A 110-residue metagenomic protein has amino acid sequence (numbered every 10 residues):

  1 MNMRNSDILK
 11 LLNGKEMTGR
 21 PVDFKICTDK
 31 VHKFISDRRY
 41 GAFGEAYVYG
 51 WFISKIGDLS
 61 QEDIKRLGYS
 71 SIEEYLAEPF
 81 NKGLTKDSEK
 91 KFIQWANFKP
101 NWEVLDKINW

Functional and structural regions predicted by a protein language model:
M1-W110: Structured alpha/beta reader/binder surfaces that contact nucleic acids or chromatin modification marks
